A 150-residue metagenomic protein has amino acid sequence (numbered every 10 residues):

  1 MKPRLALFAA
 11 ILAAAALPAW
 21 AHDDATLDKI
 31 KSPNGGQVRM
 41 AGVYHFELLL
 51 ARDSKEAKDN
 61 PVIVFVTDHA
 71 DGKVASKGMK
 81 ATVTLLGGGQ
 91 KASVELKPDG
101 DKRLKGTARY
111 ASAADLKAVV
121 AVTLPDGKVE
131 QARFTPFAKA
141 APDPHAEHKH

Functional and structural regions predicted by a protein language model:
M1-F8: Bacterial N-terminal signal peptides that target proteins for export
F8-A9, A19: Cleavable N-terminal signal peptides
I11-A13: Repetitive helical segments and hydrophobic/amphipathic motifs
A19-H150: Intrinsically disordered, low-complexity terminal tails/loops enriched in metal-binding residues
